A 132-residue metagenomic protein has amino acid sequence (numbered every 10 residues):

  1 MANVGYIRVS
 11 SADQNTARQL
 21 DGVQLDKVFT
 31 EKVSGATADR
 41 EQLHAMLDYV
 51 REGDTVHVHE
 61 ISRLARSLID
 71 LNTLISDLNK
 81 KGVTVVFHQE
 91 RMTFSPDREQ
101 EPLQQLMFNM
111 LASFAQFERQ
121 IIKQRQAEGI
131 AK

Functional and structural regions predicted by a protein language model:
M1-A131: Short, structured surface patches at the beginning of a domain
